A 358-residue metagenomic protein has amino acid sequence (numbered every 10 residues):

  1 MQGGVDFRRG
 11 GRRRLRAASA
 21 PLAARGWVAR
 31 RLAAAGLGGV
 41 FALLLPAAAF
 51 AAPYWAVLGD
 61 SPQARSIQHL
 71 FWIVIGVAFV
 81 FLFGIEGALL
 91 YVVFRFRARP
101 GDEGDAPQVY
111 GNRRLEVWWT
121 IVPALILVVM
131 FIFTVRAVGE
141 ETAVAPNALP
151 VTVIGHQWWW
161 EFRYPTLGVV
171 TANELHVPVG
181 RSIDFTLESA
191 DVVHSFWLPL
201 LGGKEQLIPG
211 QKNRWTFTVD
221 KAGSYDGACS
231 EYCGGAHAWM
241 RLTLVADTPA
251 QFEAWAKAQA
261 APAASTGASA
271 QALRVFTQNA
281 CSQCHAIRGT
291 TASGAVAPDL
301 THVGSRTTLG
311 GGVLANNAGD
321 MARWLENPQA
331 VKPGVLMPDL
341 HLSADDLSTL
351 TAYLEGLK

Functional and structural regions predicted by a protein language model:
M1-A51: N-terminal secretory/membrane targeting signals
L37-L44, L82, A124-V128, I132: Hydrophobic alpha-helical membrane-insertion segments
A51-I73, V93-Q283, I287-A295, G310-E326 (+2 more regions): Non-transmembrane, membrane-proximal soluble domains of secreted or membrane proteins
F71-F83: Alpha-helical transmembrane segments
V80-F96: Alpha-helical transmembrane segments
L357-K358: Short, solvent-exposed mixed-charge patches
